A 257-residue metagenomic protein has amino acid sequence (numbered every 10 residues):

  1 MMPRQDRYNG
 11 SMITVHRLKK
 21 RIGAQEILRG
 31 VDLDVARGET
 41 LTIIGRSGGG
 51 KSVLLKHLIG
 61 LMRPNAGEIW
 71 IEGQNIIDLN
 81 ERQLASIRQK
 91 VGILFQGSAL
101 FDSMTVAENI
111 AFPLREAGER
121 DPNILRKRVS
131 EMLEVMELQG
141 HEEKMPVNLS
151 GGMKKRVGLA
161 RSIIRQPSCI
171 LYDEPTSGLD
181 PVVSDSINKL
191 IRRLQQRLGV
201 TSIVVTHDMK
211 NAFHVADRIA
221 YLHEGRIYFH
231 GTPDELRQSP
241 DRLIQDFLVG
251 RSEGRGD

Functional and structural regions predicted by a protein language model:
I59: Helix-to-loop junction immediately C-terminal to a conserved catalytic motif
Q74-N75, P122-H141, R192: Conserved ABC ATPase "signature" region
M145-L149, M153: Conserved ABC ATPase signature
I164-S168: A short, proline-enriched helix->beta-strand linker immediately N-terminal to the Walker B motif in ABC-type P-loop
I170-D173: Catalytic Walker B motif of ABC-type/P-loop ATPase nucleotide-binding domains
